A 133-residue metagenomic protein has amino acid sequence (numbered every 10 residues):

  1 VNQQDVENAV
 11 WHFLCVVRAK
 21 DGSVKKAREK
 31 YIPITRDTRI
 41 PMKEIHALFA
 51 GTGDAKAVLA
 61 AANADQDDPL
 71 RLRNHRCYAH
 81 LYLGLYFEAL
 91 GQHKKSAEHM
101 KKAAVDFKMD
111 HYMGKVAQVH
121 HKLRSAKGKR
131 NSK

Functional and structural regions predicted by a protein language model:
V1-N2, K30-T38, K102-A104, D110 (+1 more regions): Alpha-helical solenoid scaffolds that mediate protein-protein interactions, centered on TPR/SEL1-like repeats but also
D5, G22-V24, H93: TPR-repeat structural position
D5-E7, P69, R76, G114: Residues that mark the junctions of alpha-helical repeat units in TPR/alpha-solenoid scaffolds
A9-W11, V16, H80, M113 (+1 more regions): TPR repeat positional signature
V16-R18, F87, S125: Residue at a conserved register position within TPR or TPR-like alpha-solenoid repeats
R18-K20, Y82, A89-L90: Alpha-helix C-terminal capping/termination sites
S23-T38, A55-D67, A97-K101, K133: Alpha-helical repeat scaffolds
N74-L85: Alpha-helical tetratricopeptide repeat
